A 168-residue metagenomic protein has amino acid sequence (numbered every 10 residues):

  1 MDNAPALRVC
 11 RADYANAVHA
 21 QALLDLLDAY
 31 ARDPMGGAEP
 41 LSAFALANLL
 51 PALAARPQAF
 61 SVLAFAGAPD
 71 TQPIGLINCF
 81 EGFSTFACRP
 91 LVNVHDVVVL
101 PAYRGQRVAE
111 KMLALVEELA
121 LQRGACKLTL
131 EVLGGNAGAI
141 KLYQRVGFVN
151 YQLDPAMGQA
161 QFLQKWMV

Functional and structural regions predicted by a protein language model:
M1-Q21, D25, R32: Conserved N-terminal entry element of GNAT/NAT acetyltransferase domains
N3-V9, G124-V168: C-terminal "cap" of GNAT-fold acetyltransferases
P51-L63, N93: A short helix-loop-beta-strand connector motif used in the catalytic cores of GNAT acetyltransferases and, in some
A59-I77: Conserved beta-hairpin
C79-F86: A conserved beta-strand-loop-helix scaffold within acyl/acetyltransferase catalytic domains
R89-P101: Conserved acetyl-CoA binding element of GNAT-fold acetyltransferases
V99, G105-E118, K141-R145: Conserved acetyl-CoA-binding loop-helix of GNAT-fold acetyltransferases
